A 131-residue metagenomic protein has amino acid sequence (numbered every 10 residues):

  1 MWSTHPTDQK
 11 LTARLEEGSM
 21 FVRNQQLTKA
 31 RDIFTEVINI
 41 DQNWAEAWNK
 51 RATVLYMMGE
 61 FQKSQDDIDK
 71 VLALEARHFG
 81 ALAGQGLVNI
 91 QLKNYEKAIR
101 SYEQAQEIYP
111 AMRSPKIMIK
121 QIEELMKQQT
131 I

Functional and structural regions predicted by a protein language model:
H5, T35-N39, D69-A73, Q104-E107: Conserved structural position within tetratricopeptide repeats
D8-I40: Alpha-helical segment of the N-proximal tetratricopeptide repeat
R23, M57-M58, Q91, Q121-Q128: Register position in tetratricopeptide repeats
